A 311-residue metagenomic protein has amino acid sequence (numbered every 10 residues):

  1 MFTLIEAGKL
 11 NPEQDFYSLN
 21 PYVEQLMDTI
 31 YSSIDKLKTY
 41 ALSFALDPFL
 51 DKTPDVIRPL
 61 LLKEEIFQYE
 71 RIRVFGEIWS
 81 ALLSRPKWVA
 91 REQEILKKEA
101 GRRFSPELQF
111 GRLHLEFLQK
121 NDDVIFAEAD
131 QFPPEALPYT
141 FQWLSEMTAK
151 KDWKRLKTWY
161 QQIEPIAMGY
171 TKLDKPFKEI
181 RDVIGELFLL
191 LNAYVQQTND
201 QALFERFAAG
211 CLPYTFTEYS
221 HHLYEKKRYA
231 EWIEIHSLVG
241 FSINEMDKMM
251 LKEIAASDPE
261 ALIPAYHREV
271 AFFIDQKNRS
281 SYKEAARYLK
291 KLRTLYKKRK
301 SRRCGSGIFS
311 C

Functional and structural regions predicted by a protein language model:
M1-C311: Eukaryote-biased, non-catalytic alpha-solenoid scaffold regions
